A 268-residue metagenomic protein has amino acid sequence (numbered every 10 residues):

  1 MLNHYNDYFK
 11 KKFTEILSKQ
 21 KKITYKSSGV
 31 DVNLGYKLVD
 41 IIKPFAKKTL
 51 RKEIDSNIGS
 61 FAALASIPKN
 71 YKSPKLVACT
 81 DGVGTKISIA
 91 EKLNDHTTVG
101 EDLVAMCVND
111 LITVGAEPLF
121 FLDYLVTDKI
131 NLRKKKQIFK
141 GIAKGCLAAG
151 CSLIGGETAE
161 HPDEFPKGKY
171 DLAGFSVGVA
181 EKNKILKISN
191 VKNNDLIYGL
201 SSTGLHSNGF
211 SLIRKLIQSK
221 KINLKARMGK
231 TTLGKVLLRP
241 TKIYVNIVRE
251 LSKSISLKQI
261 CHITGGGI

Functional and structural regions predicted by a protein language model:
M1-I268: Helix-biased detector of long, well-ordered alpha-helical tracts
